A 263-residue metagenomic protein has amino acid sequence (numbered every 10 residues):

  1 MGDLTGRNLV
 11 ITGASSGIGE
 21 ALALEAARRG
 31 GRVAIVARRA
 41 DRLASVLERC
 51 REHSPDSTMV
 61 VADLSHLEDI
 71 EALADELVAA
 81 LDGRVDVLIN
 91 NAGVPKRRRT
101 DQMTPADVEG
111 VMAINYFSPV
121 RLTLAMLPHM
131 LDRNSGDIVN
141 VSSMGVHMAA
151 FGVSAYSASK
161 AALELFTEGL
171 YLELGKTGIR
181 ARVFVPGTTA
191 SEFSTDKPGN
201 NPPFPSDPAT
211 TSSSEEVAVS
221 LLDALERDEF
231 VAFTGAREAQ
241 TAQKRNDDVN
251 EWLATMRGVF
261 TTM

Functional and structural regions predicted by a protein language model:
S15-S16: Conserved glycine-rich cofactor-binding loop
G31-V46: Conserved glycine-rich Rossmann-like NAD(P)H-binding loop of the short-chain dehydrogenase/reductase
A40-D41, V61-L73, P105: The beta1-alpha1 cofactor-binding region of Rossmann-like NAD(H)/NADP(H)-dependent oxidoreductases
R99-T100, T104-E109: Substrate-binding pocket helix/loop in short-chain dehydrogenase/reductase
T123, S159: Active-site helix of classical SDR
S143: Residue(s) in the substrate-gating loop at a strand-loop-helix junction that position the organic substrate next
L172-R237: SDR active-site lid
